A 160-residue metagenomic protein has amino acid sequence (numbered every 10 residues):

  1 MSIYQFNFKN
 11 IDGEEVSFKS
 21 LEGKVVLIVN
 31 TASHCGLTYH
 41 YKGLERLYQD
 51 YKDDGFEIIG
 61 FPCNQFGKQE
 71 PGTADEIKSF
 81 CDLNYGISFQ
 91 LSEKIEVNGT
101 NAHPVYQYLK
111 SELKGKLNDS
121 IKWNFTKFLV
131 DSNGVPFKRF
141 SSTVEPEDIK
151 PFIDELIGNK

Functional and structural regions predicted by a protein language model:
M1-K160: Chalcogenol-based redox active-site neighborhoods
